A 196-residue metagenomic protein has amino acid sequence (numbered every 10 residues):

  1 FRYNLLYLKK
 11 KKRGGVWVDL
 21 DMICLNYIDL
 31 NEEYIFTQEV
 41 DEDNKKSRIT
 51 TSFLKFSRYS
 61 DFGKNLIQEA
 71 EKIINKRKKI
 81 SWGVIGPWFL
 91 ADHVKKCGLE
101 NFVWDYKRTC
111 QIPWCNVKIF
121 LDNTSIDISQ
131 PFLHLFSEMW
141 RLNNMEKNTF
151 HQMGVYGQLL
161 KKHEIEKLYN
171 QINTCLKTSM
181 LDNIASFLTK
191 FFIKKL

Functional and structural regions predicted by a protein language model:
F1, V18-L196: Glycosyltransferase-associated regions of secretory-pathway enzymes, highlighting luminal stem/catalytic domains
F1-V18: A conserved donor-nucleotide-binding helix/loop in the catalytic core of Leloir-type glycosyltransferases
